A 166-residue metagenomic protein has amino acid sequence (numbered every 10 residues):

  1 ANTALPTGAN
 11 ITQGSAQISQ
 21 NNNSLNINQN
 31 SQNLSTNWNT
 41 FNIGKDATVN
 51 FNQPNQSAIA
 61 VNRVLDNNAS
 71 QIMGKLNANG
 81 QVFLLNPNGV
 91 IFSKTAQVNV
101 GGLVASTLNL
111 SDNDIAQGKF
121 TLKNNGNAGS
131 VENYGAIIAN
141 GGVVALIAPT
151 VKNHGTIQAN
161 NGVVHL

Functional and structural regions predicted by a protein language model:
A1-L166: Solvent-exposed adhesion/ligand-recognition segments of exported proteins
